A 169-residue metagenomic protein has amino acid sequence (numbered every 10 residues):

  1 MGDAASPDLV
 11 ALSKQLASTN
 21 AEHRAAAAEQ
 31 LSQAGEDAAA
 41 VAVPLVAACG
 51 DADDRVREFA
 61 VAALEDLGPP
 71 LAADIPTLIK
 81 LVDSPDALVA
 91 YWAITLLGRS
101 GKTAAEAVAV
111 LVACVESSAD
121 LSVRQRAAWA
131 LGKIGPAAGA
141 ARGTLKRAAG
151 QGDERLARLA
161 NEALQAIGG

Functional and structural regions predicted by a protein language model:
M1-A4, E22-D37, A47, R55-P70 (+4 more regions): Structural detector for internal amphipathic alpha-helices that build alpha-solenoid repeat scaffolds
D3-Q15, E36-G50, P69-D83, K102-E116 (+2 more regions): Amphipathic alpha-helical scaffolding segments comprising HEAT/armadillo-like alpha-solenoid repeats
